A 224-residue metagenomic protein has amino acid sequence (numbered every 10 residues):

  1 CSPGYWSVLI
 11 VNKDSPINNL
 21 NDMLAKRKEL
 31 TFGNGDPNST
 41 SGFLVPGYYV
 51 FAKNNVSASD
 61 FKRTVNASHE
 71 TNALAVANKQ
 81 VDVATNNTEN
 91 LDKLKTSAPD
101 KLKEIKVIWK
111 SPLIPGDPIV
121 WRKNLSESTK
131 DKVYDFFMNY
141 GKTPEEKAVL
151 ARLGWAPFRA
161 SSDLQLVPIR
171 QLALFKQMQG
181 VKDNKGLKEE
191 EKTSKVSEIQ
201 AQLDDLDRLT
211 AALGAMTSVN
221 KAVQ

Functional and structural regions predicted by a protein language model:
C1-V8, P99-Y134, K147, A151-L164: Periplasmic-binding protein-like
S2-N78: Bilobed "Venus flytrap"/periplasmic-binding protein-like clamshell domains and structurally analogous long
N12-S15, P37, E89, P112 (+1 more regions): Solvent-exposed coil/turn segments that connect beta secondary-structure elements in extracytoplasmic/periplasmic
G33-S39, N78-V81, V120-R122, A156-A160 (+1 more regions): Second-shell loop/turn segments in exported
V45, Y49, T71, A75 (+6 more regions): Extracytoplasmic/secreted proteins, especially bacterial periplasmic and envelope-associated proteins
F51-A52, A77-N78, D82-K103, L150: A ligand-binding cleft/hinge motif common to bilobed small-molecule-binding domains
A58-D60, A84, E104-V107: Short hydrophobic/aromatic-enriched beta-strand-loop microsegments
T129-Q224: An extracytoplasmic/periplasmic, membrane-proximal ligand-sensing/linker region
